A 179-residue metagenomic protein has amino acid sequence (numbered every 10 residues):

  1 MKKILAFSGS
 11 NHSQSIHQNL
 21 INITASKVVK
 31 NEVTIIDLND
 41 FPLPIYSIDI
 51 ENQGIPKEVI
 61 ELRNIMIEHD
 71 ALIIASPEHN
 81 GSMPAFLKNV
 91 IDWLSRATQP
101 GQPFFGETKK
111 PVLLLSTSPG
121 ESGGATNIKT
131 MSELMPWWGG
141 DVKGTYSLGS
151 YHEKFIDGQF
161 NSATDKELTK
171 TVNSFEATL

Functional and structural regions predicted by a protein language model:
M1-Q99, G158-L179: N-terminal beta1-alpha1-beta2 submodule of the flavodoxin-like/Rossmannoid cofactor-binding fold
S8, S116, H152: Short, histidine-centered active-site or binding-site loop motifs used for metal coordination, general acid-base
I36-L43, P103-E107, W137-I156: Mobile beta-alpha loop/short-helix "lid" or hinge segments that flank ligand
E107-S147: Short, glycine-/small-residue-rich phosphate/pyrophosphate-handling segment
K109-L114, E153-K154, K170-V172: Short alpha-helical linear motifs
E133, Y146-E153, V172-L179: Short, highly charged low-complexity linear segments
